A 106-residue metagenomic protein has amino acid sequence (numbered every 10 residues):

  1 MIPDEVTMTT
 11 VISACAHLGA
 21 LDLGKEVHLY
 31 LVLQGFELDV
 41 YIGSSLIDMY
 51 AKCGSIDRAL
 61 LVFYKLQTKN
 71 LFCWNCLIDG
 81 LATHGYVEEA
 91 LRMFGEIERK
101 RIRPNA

Functional and structural regions predicted by a protein language model:
M1-A106: Alpha-helical tandem repeat RNA-binding modules
